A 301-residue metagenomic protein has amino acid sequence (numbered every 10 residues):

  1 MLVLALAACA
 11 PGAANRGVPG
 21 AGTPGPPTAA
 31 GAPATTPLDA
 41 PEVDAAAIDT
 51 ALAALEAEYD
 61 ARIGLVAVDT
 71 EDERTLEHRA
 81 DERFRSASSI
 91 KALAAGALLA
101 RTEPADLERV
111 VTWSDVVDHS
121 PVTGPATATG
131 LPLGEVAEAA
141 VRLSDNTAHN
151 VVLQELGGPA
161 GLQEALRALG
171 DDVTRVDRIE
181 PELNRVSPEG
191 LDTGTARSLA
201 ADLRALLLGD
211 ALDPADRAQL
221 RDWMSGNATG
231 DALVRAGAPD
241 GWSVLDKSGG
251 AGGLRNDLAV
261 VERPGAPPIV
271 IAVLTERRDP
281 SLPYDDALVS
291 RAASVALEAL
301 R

Functional and structural regions predicted by a protein language model:
A5-A8: C-terminal motif of bacterial Sec signal peptides marking the signal peptidase cleavage site
A10-L52, E155, D210-A228, G253-R301: Structured C-terminal helix/loop/strand segments within mature extracytoplasmic catalytic/sensor domains
A47-A80, V261: A short, well-structured edge-of-sheet supersecondary motif
R62, L153-L208: Mid-domain, small-residue-enriched loop/turn segments at the edges of structured enzyme/sensor domains
V68-E71, S114-D115, A140-S144, V152-L156 (+4 more regions): Active-site-proximal beta-strand/loop segments in catalytic clefts of secreted hydrolases
E73, F84-W113, I271: Active-site SXXK
V116-V152, P159: Conserved catalytic neighborhood of penicillin-recognizing serine enzymes
A201-G250: Conserved active-site loop region of the serine DD-peptidase/beta-lactamase
